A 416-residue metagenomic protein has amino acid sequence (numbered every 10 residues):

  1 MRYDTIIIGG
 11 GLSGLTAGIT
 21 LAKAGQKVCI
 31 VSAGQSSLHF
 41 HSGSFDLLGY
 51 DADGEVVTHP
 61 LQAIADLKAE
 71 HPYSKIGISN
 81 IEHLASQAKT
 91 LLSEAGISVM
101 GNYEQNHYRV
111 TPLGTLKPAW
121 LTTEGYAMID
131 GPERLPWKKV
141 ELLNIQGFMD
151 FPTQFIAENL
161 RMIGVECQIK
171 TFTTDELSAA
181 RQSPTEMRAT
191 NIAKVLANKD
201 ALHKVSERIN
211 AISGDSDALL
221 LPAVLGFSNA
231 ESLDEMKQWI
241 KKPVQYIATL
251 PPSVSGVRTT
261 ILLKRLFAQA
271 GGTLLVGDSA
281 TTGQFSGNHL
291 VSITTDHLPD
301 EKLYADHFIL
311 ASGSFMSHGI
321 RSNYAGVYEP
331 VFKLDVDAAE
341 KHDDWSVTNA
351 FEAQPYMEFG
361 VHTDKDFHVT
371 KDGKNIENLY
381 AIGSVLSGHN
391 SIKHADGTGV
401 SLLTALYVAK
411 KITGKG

Functional and structural regions predicted by a protein language model:
Y3-I30: N-terminal Rossmann-like FAD-binding beta1-loop-alpha1 element of flavoenzymes
T5-I8, V31, A280, L303-G313: Short hydrophobic core segments
A33-A69, E176-I192: Conserved N-terminal glycine-rich FAD pyrophosphate-binding loop of Rossmann-like flavoproteins
G34, H297-L298, A305-H307, A311-H318 (+1 more regions): Glycine-/small-residue-rich beta->alpha transition segments that form the dinucleotide
F151-I163, V195-A218, L225-G283, P299: Helical element adjacent to the flavin cofactor pocket in flavoenzyme catalytic cores
T282-K302, F308: Conserved beta-strand-loop-beta-strand element in the redox core of flavoprotein oxidoreductases
P299-D300, V336-K341, W345-A381, V385-N390: FAD-binding beta-loop-beta segment adjacent to the flavin cofactor pocket
H318-Y324, E377, S384-G416: A conserved FAD-binding loop/helix module that cradles the flavin
